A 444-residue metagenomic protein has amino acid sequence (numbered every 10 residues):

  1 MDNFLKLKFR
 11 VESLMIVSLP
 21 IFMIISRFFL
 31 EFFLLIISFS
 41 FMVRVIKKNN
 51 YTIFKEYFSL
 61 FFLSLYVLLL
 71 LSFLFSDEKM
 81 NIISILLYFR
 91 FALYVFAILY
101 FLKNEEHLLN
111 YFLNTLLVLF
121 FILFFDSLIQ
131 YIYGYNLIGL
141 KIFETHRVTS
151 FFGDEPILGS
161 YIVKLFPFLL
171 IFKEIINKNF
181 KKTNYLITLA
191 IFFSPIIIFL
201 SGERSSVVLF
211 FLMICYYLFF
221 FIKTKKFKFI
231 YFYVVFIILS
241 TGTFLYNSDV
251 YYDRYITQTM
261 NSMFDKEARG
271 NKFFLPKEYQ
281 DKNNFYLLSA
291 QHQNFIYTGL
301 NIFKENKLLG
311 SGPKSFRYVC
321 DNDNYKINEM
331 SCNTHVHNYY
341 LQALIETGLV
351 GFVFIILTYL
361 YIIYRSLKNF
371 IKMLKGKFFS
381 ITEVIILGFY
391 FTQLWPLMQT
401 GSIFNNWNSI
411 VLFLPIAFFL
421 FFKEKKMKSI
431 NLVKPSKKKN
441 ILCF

Functional and structural regions predicted by a protein language model:
M1-I83, Y100-N110, N114-L117, F172-Y185 (+4 more regions): Transmembrane signal-anchor hairpin modules in multi-pass inner-membrane enzymes, especially those that act on
V11-L19, Y57-Y66, L186-F192, T334 (+3 more regions): Loop-to-helix entry and N-terminal half of a specific, functionally important transmembrane alpha helix in multi-pass
M15, I25-K47, I85-A97, I157-P167 (+3 more regions): Membrane-embedded alpha-helical segments of multi-pass membrane proteins, especially the transmembrane helices
V17-P20, L93, N110-F143, S150-K226 (+7 more regions): Alpha-helical transmembrane segments of multi-pass inner-membrane proteins
P20-I37, T52-F54, V67-F91, L102-Y111 (+4 more regions): Interfacial transmembrane-helix termini
I36-M42, I171, I214-C215, T358 (+2 more regions): Transmembrane alpha-helices of multi-pass inner-membrane enzymes
F125, L200-S201, F221-N283, Y297-E305 (+1 more regions): A membrane-periplasm/extracellular boundary helix in multi-pass inner-membrane enzymes that assemble envelope glycans
I142, Q280-T347: Long extracytoplasmic/lumenal interhelical loops at the membrane interface of multi-pass membrane proteins
